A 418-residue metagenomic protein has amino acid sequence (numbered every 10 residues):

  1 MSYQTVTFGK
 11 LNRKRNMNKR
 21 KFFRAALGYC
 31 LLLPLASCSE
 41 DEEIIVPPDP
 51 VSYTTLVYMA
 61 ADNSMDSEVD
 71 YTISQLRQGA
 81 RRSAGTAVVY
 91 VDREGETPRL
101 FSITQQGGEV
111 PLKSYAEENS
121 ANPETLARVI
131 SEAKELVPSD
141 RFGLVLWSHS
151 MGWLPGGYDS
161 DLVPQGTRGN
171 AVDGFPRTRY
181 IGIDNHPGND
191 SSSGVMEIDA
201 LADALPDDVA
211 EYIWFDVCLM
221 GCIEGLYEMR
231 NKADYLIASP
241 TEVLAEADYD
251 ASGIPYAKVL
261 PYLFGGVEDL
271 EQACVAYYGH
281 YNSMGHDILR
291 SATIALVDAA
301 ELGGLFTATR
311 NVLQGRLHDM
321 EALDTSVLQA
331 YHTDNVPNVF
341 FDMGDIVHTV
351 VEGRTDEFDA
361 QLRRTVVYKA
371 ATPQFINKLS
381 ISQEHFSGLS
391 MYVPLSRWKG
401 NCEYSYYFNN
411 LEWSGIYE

Functional and structural regions predicted by a protein language model:
M1-A36: Sec-dependent bacterial lipoprotein signal peptides
M17, F22, L32-T54, L395: Bacterial Sec-dependent N-terminal signal peptides
S39-D140, F408: N-terminal extension/subdomain marker
P48, G169-E418: Terminal, contiguous helix-loop blocks that mediate binding/assembly
T54-M59, T86-V91, G143-L146, E211-F215 (+2 more regions): Structural recognition of the beta-strand scaffold that forms the well-ordered cores of secreted hydrolase catalytic
D62-M65, S148-L154, C218-C222: Gly/Ser/Thr-rich loops at beta-strand to alpha-helix junctions that form or flank small-molecule/cofactor-binding
E68-V69, R99-F101, L154-D159, G225-L226 (+1 more regions): Short, solvent-exposed loop/turn and secondary-structure capping segments
D92-P111, L146-G188: Surface-exposed loop and adjacent secondary-structure segments within mature catalytic domains
